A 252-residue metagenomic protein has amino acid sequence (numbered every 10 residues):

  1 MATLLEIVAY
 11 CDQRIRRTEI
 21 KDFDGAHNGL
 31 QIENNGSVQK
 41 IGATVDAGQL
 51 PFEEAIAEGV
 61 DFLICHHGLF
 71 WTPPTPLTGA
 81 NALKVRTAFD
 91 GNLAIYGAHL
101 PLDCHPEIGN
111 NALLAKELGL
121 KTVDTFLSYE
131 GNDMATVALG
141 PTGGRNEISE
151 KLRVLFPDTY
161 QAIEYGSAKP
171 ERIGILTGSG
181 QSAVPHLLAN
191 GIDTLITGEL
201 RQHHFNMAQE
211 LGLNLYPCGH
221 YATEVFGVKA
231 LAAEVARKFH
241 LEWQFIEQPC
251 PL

Functional and structural regions predicted by a protein language model:
M1-L252: Active-site catalytic microenvironments in core metabolic enzymes, especially phosphate/sugar-handling
